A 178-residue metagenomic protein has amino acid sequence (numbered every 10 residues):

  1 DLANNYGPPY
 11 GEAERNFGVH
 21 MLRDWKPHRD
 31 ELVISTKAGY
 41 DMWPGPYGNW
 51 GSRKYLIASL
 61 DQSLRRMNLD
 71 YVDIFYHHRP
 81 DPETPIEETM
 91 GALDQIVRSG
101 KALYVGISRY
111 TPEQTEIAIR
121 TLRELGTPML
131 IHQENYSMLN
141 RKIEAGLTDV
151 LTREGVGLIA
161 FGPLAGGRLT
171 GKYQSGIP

Functional and structural regions predicted by a protein language model:
D1-L2, T36, I74-H77, I107 (+1 more regions): Conserved beta-strand positions
D1-R23, H77-E87: Glycine-rich, proline-tolerant flexible connector loops at the mouths of alpha/beta enzymes
G11-T36, G91, Q95-A102: Alpha-helix-loop-beta-strand connector modules within alpha/beta enzyme cores
P27-L32, D70-I74, L103-Y104, T127-I131: Short acidic capping loops at alpha-helix termini that bridge into adjacent secondary structure
R29-M42, Q133-N135: A short, structured active-site edge motif that brings together acidic residues
D41-I57, H78-T84: Active-site mouth loops of central-metabolism enzymes
N49-N68, E88-G91, T115-I119: Short, acidic/polar
P80-P178: Beta/alpha (TIM)-barrel catalytic core signal, keyed to glycine-rich beta->alpha loops juxtaposed to Asp/Glu that bind
